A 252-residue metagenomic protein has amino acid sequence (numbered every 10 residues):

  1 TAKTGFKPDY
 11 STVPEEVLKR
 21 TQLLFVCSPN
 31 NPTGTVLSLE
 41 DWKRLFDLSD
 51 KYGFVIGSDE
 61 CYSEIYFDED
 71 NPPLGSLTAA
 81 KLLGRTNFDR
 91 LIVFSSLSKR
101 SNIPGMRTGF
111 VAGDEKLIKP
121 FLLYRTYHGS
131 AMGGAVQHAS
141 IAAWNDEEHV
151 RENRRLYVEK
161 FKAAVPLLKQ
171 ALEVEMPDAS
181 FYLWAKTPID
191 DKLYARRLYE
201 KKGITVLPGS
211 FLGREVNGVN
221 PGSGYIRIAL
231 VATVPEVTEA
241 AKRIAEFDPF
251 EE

Functional and structural regions predicted by a protein language model:
A2-P72: Active-site phosphate-binding strand-loop segment of PLP-dependent enzymes
S49, L168, L198-Y199: A generic structural signal for well-ordered alpha-helical segments
K81-V158, K162-V165, F247-D248: Conserved core segment of the aminotransferase class I/II
T86, E200-V206, L212-E252: PLP-dependent enzyme catalytic core of the Aspartate aminotransferase-like
A112, W184-P188, A229-V231: Short hydrophobic/aromatic beta-strand micro-patches that form the beta-sheet surface supporting nucleotide- or nucleic
Q137, I141, L156-V165, V174-T187 (+1 more regions): Conserved glycine-rich beta-strand-loop-beta hairpin in the small C-terminal domain of fold type I
D190-A195, P235-E239: Short, conserved charged micro-motifs
